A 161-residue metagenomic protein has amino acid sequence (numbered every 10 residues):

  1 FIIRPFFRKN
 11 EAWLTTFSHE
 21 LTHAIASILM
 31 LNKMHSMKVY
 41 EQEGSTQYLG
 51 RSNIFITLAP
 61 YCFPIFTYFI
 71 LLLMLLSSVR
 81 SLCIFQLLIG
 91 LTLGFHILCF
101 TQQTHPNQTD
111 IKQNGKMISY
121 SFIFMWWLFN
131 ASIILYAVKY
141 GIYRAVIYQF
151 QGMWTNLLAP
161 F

Functional and structural regions predicted by a protein language model:
F1-F6, S27-N32, S132: A generic, lipid-embedded transmembrane alpha helix
F1-P5, L21, E43, S81: Generic preference for well-ordered secondary structure
I2-F17, N53-I54: Short pre-active-site segment immediately N-terminal to the catalytic Zn-binding motif
F7-R8, H19, Y48, I84: Generic hydrophobic alpha-helical membrane-segment signal
A12-I28: Active-site recognition of the HExxH zinc-binding catalytic motif
A24-E41: Short, charged cytosolic
Y40-F161: Metalloprotease/metallohydrolase-associated module, dominated by Zn2+-dependent proteases
